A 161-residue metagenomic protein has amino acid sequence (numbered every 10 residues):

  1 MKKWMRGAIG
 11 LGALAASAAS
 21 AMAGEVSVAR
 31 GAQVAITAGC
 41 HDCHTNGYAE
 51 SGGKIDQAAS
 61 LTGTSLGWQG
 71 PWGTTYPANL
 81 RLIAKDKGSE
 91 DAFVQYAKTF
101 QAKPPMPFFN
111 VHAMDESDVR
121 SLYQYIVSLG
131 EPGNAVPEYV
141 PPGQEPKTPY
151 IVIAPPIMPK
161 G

Functional and structural regions predicted by a protein language model:
M1-L11: Bacterial N-terminal signal peptides that target proteins for export
A19-G24: Sec/Tat signal peptide C-region and signal peptidase I cleavage site
V26, I36-T37, T45-T75, P104-G161: Flexible coil segments in periplasmic/lumen-exposed cytochrome c-class electron-transfer proteins
V28-R30, V34-T37, E90: Short sequence/structural segments immediately N-terminal
D42: Short, cysteine/histidine-rich loop/knuckle motifs that typically chelate Zn2+
G73-S89: Peptidoglycan-targeting cell-wall enzymes and recognition modules
R81-K85, Q95-A97, F109: A structural feature that tracks compact, well-ordered secondary-structure segments with a strong bias toward
E90-K98, E116, R120-Y123: An amphipathic alpha-helix signature
